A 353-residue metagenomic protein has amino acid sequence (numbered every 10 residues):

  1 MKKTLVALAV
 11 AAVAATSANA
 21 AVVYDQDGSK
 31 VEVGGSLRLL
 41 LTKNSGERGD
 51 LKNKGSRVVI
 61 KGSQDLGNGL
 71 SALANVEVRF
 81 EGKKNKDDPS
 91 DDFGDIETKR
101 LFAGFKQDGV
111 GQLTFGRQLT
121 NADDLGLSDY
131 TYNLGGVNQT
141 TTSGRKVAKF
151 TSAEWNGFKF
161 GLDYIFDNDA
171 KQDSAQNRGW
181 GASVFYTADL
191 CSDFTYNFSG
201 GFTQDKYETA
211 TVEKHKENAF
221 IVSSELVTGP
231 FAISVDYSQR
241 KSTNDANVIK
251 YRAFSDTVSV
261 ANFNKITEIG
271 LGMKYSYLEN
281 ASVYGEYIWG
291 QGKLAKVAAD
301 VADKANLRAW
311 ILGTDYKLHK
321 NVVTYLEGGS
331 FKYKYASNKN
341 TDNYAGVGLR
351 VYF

Functional and structural regions predicted by a protein language model:
M1-A21: Gram-negative bacterial Sec-dependent N-terminal signal peptides
A15, G28, D65-G67, D108-G111 (+5 more regions): Outer-membrane beta-barrel channels and translocator barrels
V22-D167, Q176, Y186-A188: Outer membrane beta-barrel
K30-G34, S71-N75, Q112-T114, K159-G161 (+9 more regions): Residue-level detector of the transmembrane beta-barrel scaffold of outer-membrane proteins
L39-K43, V78-G82, L119-N121, Y164-N168 (+7 more regions): Transmembrane beta-strands of outer-membrane beta-barrel pores
K54-V58, K99-A103, G144-A148, W180-A182 (+4 more regions): Hydrophobic, lipid-facing positions within transmembrane beta-strands of outer-membrane proteins
W155, Y316-L318, T341-F353: Outer-membrane beta-barrel "beta-signal"
N177-I311, Y316: Detector for outer-membrane/organellar transmembrane beta-barrel domains, recognizing the amphipathic beta-strand
